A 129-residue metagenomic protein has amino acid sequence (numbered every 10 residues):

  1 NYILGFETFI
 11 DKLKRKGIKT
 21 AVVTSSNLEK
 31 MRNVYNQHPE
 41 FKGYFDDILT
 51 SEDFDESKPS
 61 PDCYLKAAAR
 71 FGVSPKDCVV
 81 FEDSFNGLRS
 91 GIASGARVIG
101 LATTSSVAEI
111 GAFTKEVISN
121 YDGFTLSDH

Functional and structural regions predicted by a protein language model:
N1-D11, K16: Metal-dependent phosphoesterase signature
E7, D11, N27-E29, N33-H129: Asp-based, Mg2+/Mn2+-dependent phosphohydrolase catalytic module
G17-K19, G95: Glycine-centered short loops/turns at secondary-structure junctions
K19-T20, T125: Bulky hydrophobic/aromatic packing residues
